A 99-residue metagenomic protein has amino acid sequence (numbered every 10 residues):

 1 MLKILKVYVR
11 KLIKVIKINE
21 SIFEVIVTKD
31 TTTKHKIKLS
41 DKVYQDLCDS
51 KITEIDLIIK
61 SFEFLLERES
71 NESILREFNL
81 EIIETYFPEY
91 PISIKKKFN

Functional and structural regions predicted by a protein language model:
M1-K34: Short, charged/polar N-terminal "headpieces" of proteins
L2, S21-V25, D41, L65-N71 (+1 more regions): Acidic, Ser/Thr/Gly/Pro-rich low-complexity intrinsically disordered regions that serve as flexible linkers
F23-L65: A short, structured beta-strand/loop element
K51-F98: Acidic, low-complexity intrinsically disordered segments
